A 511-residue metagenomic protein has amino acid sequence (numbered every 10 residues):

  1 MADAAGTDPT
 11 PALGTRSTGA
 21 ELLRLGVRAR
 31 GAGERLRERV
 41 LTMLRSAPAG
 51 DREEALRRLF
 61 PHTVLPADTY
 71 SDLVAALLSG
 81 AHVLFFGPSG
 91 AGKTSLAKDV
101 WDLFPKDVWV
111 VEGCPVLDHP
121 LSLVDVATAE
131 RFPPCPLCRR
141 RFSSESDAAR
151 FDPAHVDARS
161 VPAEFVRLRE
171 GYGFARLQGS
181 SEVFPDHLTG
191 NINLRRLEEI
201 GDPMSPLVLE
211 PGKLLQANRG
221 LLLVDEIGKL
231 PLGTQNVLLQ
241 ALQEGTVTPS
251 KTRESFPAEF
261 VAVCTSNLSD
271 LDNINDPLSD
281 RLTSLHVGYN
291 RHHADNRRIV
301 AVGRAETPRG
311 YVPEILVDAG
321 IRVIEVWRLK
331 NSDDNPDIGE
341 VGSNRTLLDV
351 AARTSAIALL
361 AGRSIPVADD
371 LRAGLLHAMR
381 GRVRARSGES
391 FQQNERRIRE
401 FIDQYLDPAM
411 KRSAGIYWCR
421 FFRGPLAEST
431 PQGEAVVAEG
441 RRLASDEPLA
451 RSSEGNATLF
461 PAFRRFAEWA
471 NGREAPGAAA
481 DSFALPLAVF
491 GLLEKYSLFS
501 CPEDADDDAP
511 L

Functional and structural regions predicted by a protein language model:
A2-M43: Interdomain "pre-motor" coupling segment immediately N-terminal to P-loop NTPase/helicase cores
R37-A47, R52-S89: Pre-Walker A (pre-P-loop) alpha-helix and adjacent loop at the N terminus of AAA/AAA+ ATPase modules, a conserved
M43-A47, D72, A76-G80, L103-D107 (+18 more regions): Conserved, well-folded catalytic cores of nucleic-acid-processing and energy-transducing macromolecular machines
L59, T63-T69, H292-E389: Basic, amphipathic alpha-helical bundle interface domains used for macromolecular binding and assembly
G92-K93: Conserved glycine(s) of the Walker
L96, V100: Hydrophobic positions on the alpha1 helix immediately C-terminal to the Walker A/P-loop
F104-V108, E112-P120, D125-F165, G171-R176 (+4 more regions): Canonical AAA+ ATPase core
S364-L511: C-terminal engagement/docking regions of AAA+ P-loop ATPases
